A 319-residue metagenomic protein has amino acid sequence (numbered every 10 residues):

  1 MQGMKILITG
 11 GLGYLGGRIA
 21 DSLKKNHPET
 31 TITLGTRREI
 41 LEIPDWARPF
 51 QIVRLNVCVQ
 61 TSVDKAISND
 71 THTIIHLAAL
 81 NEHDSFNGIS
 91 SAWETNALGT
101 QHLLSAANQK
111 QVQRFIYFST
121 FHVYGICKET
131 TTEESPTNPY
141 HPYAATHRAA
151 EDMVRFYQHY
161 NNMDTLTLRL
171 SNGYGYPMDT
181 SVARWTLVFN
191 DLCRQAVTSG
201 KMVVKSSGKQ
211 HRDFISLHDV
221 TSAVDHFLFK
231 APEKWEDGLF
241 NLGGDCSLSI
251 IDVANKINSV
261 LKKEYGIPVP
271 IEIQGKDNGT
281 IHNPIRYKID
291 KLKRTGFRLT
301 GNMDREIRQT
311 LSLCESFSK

Functional and structural regions predicted by a protein language model:
I6-N26: N-terminal Rossmann NAD(P)H-binding glycine-rich loop of SDR-like oxidoreductase domains
G35, L217, K276-L299, Q309: Conserved C-terminal active-site "lid" loop/helix of NAD(P)H-dependent oxidoreductases that clamps the redox cofactor
F50-Q51, V57-T95: NAD(P)H-binding glycine-rich loop region in Rossmannoid oxidoreductase-like domains and their noncatalytic homologs
Q101-P142: Conserved Rossmann-fold NAD(P)-dependent oxidoreductase catalytic core, especially the SDR/UDP-sugar
I126, Y140-L166, S171, V197-T198: Active-site Tyr-X1-5-Lys
R148, G173-N190, K205, L217-H218 (+2 more regions): Glycine/proline-rich active-site loop of Rossmann-fold NAD(P)-dependent oxidoreductases
G238-F240, I251-A254, K262-P284, I289: C-terminal "lid/loop" region of Rossmann-like NAD(P)-dependent oxidoreductases
M303-K319: Amphipathic terminal alpha-helices
